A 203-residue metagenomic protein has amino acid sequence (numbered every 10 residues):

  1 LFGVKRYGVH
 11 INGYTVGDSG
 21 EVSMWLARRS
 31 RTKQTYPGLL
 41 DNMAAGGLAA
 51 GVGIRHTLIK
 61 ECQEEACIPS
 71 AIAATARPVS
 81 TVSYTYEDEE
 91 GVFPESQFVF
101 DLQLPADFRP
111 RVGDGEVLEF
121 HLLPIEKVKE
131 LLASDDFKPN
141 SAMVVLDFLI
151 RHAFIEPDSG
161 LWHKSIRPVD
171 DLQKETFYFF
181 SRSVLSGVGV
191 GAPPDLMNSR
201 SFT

Functional and structural regions predicted by a protein language model:
L1-F2, V82-E95: Acidic pyrophosphate-coordinating catalytic loop
L1-G20: Acidic, metal-coordinating catalytic segment for phosphate/diphosphate chemistry, firing primarily on the Nudix
Y7, I54-R55, A142: Hydrophobic (often cysteine-bearing) scaffold residues that line and stabilize catalytic clefts of nucleotide/cofactor
I11, M43-A44, F100-L102: A structural signal for short, well-ordered beta-strand segments
G13-T15, L26, L102-L104: Hydrophobic side chains in beta-strands
E21-E64, I68, T75-S83, P105 (+3 more regions): Conserved Nudix-box catalytic region and its N-terminal flanking loop in Nudix hydrolases and closely related
T32, Y36, V92-V99, L104 (+1 more regions): Nudix hydrolase/Nudix homology domain
I68-A71, F154-I155: Helix N-cap/coil-helix junction residues
